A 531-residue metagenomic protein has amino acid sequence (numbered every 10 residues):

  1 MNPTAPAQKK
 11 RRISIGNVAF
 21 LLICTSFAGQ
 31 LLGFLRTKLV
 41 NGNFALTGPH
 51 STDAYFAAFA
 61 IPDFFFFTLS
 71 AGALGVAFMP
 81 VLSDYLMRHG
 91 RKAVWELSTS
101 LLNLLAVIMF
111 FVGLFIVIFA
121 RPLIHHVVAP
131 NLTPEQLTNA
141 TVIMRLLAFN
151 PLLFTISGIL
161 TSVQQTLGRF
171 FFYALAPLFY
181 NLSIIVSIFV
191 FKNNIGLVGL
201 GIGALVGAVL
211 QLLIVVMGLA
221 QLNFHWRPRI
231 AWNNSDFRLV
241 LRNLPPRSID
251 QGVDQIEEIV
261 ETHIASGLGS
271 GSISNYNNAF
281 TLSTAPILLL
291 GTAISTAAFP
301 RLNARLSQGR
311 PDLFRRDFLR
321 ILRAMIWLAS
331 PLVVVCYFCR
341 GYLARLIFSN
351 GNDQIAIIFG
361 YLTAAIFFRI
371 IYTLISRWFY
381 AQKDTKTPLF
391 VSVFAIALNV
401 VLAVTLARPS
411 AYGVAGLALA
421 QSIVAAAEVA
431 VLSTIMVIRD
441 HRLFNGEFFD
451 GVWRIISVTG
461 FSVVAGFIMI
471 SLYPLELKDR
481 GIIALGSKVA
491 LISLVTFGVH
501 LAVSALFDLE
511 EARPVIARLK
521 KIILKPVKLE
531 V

Functional and structural regions predicted by a protein language model:
M1-V531: Membrane-embedded alpha-helical bundles of multi-pass transporters/translocases, especially carrier/permease families
